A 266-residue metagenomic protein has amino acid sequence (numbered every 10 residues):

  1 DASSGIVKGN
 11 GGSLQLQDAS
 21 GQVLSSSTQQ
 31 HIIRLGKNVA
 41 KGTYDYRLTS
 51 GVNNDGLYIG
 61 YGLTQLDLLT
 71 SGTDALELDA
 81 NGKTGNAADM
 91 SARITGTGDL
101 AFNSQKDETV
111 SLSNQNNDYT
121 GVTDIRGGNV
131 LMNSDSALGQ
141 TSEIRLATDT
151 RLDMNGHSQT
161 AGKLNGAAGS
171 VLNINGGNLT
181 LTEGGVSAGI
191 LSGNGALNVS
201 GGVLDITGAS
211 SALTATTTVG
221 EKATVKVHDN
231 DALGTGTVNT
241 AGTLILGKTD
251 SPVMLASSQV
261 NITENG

Functional and structural regions predicted by a protein language model:
D1-S3, G9-N10, G21, S26 (+5 more regions): Surface-exposed loop/turn positions within long extracellular repeat scaffolds, especially the passenger domains
D1-S91, I174-G176, L181-E183, V199-V203: Extracellular/surface-exposed low-complexity segments
E77, D99-D107, L197-V199: Short, contiguous hydrophobic alpha-helices characteristic of membrane insertion segments
L100, N178-L179, L197, G266: Hydrophobic beta-strand segments of well-ordered beta-sheets in folded domains
